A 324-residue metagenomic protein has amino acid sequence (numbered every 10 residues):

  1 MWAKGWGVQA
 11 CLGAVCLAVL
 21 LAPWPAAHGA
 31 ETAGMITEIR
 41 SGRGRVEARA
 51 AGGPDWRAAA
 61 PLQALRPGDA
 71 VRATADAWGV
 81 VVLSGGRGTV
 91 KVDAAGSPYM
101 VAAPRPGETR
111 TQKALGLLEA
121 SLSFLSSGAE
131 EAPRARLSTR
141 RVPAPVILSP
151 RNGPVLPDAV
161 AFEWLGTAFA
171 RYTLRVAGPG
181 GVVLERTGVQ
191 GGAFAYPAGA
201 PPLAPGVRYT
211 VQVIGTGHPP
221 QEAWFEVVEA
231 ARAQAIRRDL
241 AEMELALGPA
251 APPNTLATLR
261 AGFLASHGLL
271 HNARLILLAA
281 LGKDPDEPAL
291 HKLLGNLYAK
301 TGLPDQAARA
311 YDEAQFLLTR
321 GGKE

Functional and structural regions predicted by a protein language model:
H28-V160, W224, I236-R237, L259: Flexible, surface-exposed loop/linker segments and immediately adjacent secondary-structure boundaries
V101, K113, F124, E130-A250: Long, contiguous interaction/recruitment modules in multidomain scaffold/adaptor proteins
